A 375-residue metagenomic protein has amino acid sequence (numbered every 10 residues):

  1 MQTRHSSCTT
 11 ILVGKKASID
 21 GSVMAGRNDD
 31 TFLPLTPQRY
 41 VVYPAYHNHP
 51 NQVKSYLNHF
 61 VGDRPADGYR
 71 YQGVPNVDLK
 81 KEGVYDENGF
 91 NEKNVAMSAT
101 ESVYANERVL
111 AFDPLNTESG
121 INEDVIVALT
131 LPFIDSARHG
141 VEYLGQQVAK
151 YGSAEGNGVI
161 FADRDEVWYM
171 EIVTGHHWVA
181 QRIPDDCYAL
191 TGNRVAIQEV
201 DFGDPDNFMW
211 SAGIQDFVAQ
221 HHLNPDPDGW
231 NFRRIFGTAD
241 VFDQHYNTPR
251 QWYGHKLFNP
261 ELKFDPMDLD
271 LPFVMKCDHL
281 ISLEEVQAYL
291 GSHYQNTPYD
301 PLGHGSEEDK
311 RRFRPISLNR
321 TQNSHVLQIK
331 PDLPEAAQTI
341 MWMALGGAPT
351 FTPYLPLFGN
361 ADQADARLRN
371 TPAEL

Functional and structural regions predicted by a protein language model:
M1-K16, H293-P315: Short, Gly/Pro- and small/polar-rich lid/capping loops
Q2-E123, Y143-F264: A contiguous strand-loop segment
Y43-P44, K54-V84, Q287, G291 (+3 more regions): Active-site gating/interface segments in enzymes
V127-F133: Short, well-ordered beta-strand elements within core beta-sheets of diverse protein domains
F133-H139: Short, charged, surface-exposed loops that flank catalytic or proteolytic processing sites
G140-A149, V286-L290: Short, well-structured alpha-helical segments that form the helix of a local strand-helix-strand
V241-T297, R320, L327: Long, repeat-rich segments with strong aromatic
Y299-L375: Substrate-recognition/cap regions that form aromatic- and gly/pro-loop-enriched pockets for small-molecule ligands
